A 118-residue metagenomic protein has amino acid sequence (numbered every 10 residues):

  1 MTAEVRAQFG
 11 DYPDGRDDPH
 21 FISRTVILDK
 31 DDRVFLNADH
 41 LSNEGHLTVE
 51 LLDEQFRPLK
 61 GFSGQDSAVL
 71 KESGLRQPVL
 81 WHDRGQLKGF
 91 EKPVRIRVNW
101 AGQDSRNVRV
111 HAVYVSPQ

Functional and structural regions predicted by a protein language model:
M1-A3, A112-Q118: Short beta-strand-to-coil "C-cap" segments at the C-terminal boundary of structured domains/repeats, marking
M1-F21, H46: Catalytic cores of secreted or luminal carbohydrate-active enzymes
D18-S23, D31-F35, R76-P78: Intrinsic-disorder/low-complexity, polar/charged segments enriched in Ser/Thr/Lys/Arg/Asp/Glu/Gln
L28-F35, E91-P93: Extended extracellular/luminal ectodomain segments enriched in beta-structured repeat modules
R33-N37, E44-R57: Beta-strand-rich binding/interaction modules
P58-F90: Extracellular carbohydrate recognition and processing domains and analogous Trp-centered ligand-binding platforms
R97-D104: Short beta-strand-plus-loop segments that form exposed binding edges in beta-rich domains
D104-Y114: Edge beta-strands of jelly-roll/beta-sandwich modules across compartments, strongly enriched in secreted/luminal
